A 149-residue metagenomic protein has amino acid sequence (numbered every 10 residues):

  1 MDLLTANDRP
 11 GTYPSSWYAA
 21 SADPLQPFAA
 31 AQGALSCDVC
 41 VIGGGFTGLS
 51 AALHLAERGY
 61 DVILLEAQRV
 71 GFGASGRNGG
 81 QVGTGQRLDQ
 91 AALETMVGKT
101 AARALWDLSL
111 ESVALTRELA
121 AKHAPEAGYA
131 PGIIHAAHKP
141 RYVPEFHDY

Functional and structural regions predicted by a protein language model:
M1-V39, E57: Extreme N-terminal leader/targeting segments of oxidoreductases
Q32-A34, A74-S75, E126-Y129: Solvent-exposed alpha-helices and their adjacent loops that cap or buttress functional pockets in soluble metabolic
A34-L64: N-terminal Rossmann-like FAD-binding beta1-loop-alpha1 element of flavoenzymes
L55, R77-G80, Y149: Short, glycine/charged-enriched secondary-structure capping and boundary segments
R58-G59, R77, V143: Glycine-rich loop at the start of a catalytic domain that most often binds anionic cofactors/ligands
Q68-L105: Conserved N-terminal glycine-rich FAD pyrophosphate-binding loop of Rossmann-like flavoproteins
L93-Y149: Rossmann-like flavin
